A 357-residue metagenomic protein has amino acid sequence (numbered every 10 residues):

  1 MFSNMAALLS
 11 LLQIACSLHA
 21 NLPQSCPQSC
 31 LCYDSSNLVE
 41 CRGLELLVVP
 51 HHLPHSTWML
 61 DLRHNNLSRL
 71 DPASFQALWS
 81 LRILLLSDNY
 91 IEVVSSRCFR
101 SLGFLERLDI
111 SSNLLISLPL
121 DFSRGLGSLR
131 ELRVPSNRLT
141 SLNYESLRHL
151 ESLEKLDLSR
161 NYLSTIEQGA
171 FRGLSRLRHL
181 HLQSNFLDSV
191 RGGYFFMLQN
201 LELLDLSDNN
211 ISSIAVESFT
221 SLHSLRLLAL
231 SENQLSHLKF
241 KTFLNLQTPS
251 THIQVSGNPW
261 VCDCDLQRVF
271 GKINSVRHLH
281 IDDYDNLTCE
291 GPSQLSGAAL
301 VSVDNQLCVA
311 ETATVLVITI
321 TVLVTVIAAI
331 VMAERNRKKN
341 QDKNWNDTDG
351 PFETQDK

Functional and structural regions predicted by a protein language model:
M1-L12: Classical eukaryotic N-terminal signal peptides for Sec-dependent ER targeting/secretion, especially the positively
I14-C26, C32, L38, T251-K357: Membrane-proximal C-terminal cap and juxtamembrane stalk of leucine-rich repeat ectodomains
Y33, H52-S56, Q76-S80, R100-L105 (+7 more regions): Leucine-rich repeat
D34-I83, S87-Y90: LRR N-terminal entry segment and analogous cap-like coil->beta motifs
V39, W58-L62, L81-L86, L105-I110 (+6 more regions): Conserved hydrophobic beta-strand positions in leucine-rich repeat
L44, N65, N89, N113 (+6 more regions): Consensus "Asn ladder" position of solenoid repeat domains
L46-H51, L70-A73, S95-R97, L118-D121 (+6 more regions): The feature encodes a structural signal of leucine-rich repeats
L47, S68, I91-E92, L115-I116 (+8 more regions): Leucine-rich repeat
